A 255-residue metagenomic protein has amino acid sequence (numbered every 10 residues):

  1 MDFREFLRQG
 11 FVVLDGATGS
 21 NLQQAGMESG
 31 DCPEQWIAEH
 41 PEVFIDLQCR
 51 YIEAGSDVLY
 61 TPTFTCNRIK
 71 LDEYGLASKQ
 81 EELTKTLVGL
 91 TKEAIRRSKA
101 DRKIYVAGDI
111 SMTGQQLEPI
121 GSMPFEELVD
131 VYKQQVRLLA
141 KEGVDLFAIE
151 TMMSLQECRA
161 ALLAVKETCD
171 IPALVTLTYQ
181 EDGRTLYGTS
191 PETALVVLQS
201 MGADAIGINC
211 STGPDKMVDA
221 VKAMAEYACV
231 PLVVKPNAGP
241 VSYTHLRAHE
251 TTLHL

Functional and structural regions predicted by a protein language model:
M1-G26, V88, K92-I104: N-terminal amphipathic alpha-helix/helix-capping segment at the start of soluble metabolic enzymes
V13-D15, L59-T61, V106-G108, I149 (+3 more regions): Hydrophobic faces of well-ordered beta-strands that scaffold small-molecule active sites in alpha/beta enzyme cores
G16, Y51, T91, F147 (+1 more regions): Conserved, mostly hydrophobic/aromatic
C32-E39, V58-Q80, V144-R159, I208: Glycine-rich, proline-tolerant flexible connector loops at the mouths of alpha/beta enzymes
V58, T84, V88, K92-V136 (+1 more regions): Active-site beta->alpha loop and helix N-cap motifs at the rims of alpha/beta catalytic domains
L76-S98, R159-V175, M224-P236: Alpha-helix-loop-beta-strand connector modules within alpha/beta enzyme cores
S122-I149, M153-A173, Y187-V230: Alpha/beta enzyme core
T244-T251: Conserved small/polar residues in nucleotide/adenosyl-binding loops
